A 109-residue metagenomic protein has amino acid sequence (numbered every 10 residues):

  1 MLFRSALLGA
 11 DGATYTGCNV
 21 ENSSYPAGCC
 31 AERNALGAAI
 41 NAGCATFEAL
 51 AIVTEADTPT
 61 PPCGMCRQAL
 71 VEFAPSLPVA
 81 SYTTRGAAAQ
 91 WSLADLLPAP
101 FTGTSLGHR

Functional and structural regions predicted by a protein language model:
M1-L2: Short, small-residue-biased leader/transition segments that mark boundaries at the very start of proteins
A6-G9: Short hydrophobic alpha-helical segments used for membrane anchoring or interfacial signaling
G17-N22, F47-A51: A generic short-segment signal for beta-strand/edge and adjacent turn/coil regions
N19-N34: Compact, glycine-rich, soluble single-domain proteins
C30, A38-A45: Active-site- and interface-proximal helix/loop "cap" or "latch" segments in soluble metabolic and energy-transducing
A42-R109: C-terminal binding/interaction regions
